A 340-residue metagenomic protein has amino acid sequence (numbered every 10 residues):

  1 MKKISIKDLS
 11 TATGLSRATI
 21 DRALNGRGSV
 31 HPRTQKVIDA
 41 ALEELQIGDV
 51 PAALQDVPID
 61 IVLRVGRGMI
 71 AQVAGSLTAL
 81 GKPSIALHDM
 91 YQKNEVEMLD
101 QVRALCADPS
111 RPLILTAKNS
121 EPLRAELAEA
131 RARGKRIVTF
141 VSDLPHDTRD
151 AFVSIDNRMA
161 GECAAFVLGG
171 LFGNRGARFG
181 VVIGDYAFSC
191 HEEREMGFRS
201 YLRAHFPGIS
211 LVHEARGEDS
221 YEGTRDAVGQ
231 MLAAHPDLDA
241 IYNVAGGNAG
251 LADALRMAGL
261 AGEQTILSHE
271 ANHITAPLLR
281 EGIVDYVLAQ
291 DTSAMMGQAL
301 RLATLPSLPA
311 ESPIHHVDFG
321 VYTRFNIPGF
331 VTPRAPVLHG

Functional and structural regions predicted by a protein language model:
M1-A53: N-terminal helix-turn-helix DNA-binding module of bacterial transcription factors
A41, L202, T292-G340: Hinge/cleft segment of the Venus flytrap/periplasmic-binding protein
Q46, L168-F172, L232, A299-E311: Short, hydrophobic alpha-helical segments
L54-L105, S110: Helix-turn-helix/homeodomain-like alpha-helical modules used for DNA recognition and transcription-factor dimerization
L63-I70, L87-M98, N119, V153-E162 (+5 more regions): Hinge/beta->alpha junction and helix N-cap segments in small-molecule ligand-binding domains
P112-A130, F198, R216-I274: Hydrophobic alpha-helical
P122-M159, N272-R280: Flexible loop/hinge segments that line or gate small-molecule binding clefts
A165-H205, E311-I327: An alpha-beta-alpha
